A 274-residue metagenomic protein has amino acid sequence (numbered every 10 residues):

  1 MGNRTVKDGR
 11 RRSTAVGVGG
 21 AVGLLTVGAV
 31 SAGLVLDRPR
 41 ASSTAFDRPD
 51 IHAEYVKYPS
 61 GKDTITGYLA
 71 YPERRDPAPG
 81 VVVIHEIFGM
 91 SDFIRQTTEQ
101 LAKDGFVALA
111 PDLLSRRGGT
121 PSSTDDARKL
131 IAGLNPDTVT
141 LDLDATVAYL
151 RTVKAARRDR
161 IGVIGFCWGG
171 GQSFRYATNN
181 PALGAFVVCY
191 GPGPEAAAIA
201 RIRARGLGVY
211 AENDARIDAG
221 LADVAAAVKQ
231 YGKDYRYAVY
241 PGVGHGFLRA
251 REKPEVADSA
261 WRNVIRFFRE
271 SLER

Functional and structural regions predicted by a protein language model:
N3-V22: N-terminal secretory signal peptides and thylakoid transit peptides that target proteins across membranes
A29-Y58: C-terminal segment of N-terminal export signals and the immediately downstream linker at the start of the mature
F46-D47, Y55-V153: Serine-hydrolase catalytic machinery in alpha/beta-hydrolase-like enzymes
F106, L113, G191, Y240-G242: Active-site loop/turn elements of alpha/beta-hydrolase fold enzymes, especially the short glycine-/histidine-rich
D144-R203: Primarily recognizes the serine-hydrolase "nucleophile elbow" in alpha/beta-hydrolase and SGNH/GDSL folds
G208-Y210: Short beta-strand/loop motif that positions the catalytic acidic residue of the alpha/beta-hydrolase fold
N213-D218: Acidic catalytic loop of the alpha/beta-hydrolase fold
K229-R274: C-terminal catalytic histidine-bearing segment of alpha/beta-hydrolase fold enzymes
